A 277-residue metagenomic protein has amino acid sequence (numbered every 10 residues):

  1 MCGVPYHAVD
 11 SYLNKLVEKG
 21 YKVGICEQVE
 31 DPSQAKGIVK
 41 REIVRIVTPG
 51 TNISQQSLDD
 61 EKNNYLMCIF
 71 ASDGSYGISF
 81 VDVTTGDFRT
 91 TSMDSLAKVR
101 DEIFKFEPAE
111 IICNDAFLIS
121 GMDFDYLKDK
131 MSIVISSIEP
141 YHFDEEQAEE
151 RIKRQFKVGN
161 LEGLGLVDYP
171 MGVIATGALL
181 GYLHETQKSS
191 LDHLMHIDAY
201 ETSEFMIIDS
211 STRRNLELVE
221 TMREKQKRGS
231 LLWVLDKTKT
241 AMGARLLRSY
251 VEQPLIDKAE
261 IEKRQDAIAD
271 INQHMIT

Functional and structural regions predicted by a protein language model:
M1-Q273: Charged catalytic and DNA/RNA-contacting regions of genome-maintenance and nucleic-acid-processing enzymes
